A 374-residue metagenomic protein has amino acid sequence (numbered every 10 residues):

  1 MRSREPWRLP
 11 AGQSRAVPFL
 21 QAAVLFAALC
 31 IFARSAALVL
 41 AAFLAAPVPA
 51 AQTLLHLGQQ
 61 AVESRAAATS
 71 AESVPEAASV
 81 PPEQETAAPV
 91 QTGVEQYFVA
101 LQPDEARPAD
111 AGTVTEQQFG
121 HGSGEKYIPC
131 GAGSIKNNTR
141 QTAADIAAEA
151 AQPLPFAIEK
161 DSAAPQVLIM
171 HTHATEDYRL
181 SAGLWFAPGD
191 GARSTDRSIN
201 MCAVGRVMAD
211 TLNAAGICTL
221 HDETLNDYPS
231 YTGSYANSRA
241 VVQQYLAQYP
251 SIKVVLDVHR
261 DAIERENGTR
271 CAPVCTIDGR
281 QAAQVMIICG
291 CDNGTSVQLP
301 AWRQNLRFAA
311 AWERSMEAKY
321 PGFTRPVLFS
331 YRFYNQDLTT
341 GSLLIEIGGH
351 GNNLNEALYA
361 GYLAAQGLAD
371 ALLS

Functional and structural regions predicted by a protein language model:
M1-A16: N-terminal Lys/Arg-rich, disordered targeting/topogenic segments
L20-K253, A262-N267, Y362, D370-L373: N-terminal catalytic or cofactor-binding beta/alpha core of small enzyme domains
L168-H171, T219-H221, V254-D257, M286-C289 (+2 more regions): Structural recognition of the beta-strand scaffold that forms the well-ordered cores of secreted hydrolase catalytic
A174-D177, L225-P229, R260-R265, D292-T295 (+2 more regions): Solvent-exposed loop/turn segments at secondary-structure junctions within structured extracellular/periplasmic domains
A187-G191, I263-Q298: A short, glycine/acidic-enriched catalytic loop
R239-V242, N267-C275, V327-F333: Alpha-helical scaffolding within the catalytic cores of extracellular/periplasmic polymer-degrading hydrolases
A301-L328: Active-site-adjacent substrate-binding region of metalloamidase/peptidase-like peptide-processing proteins
G322-S374: Active-site-adjacent mobile loop/cap segments within catalytic or ligand-binding domains
